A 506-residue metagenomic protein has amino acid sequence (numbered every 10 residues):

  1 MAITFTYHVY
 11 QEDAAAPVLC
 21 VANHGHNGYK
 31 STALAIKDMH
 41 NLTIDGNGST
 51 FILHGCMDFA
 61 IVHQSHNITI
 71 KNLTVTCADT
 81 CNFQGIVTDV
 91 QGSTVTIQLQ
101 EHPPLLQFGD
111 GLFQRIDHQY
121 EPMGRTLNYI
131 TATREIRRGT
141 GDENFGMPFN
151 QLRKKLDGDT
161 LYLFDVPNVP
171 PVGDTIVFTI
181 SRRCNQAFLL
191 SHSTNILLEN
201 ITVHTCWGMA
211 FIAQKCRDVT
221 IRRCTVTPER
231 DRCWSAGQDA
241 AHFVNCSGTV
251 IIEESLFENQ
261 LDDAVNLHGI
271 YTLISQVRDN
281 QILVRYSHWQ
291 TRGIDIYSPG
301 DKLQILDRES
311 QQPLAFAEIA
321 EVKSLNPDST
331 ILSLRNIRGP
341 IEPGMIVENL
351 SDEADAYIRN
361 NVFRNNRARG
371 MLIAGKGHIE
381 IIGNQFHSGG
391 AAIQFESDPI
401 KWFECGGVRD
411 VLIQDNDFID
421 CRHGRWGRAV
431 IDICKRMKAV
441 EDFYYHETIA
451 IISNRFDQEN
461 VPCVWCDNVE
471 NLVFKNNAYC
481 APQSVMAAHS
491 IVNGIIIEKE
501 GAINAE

Functional and structural regions predicted by a protein language model:
T6-T43, I52-K71, D79-S93, R182-S193 (+9 more regions): Extracellular beta-strand-rich solenoid/capping regions of secreted or surface-exposed proteins that bind or remodel
L34-K37, L42, S49, N67-I68 (+22 more regions): Solenoid scaffold repeats with emphasis on beta-solenoid/beta-helix
L53, C77-D79, Q100-K155, R292-P327: Ser/Thr/Gly-rich low-complexity blocks that favor extended beta-strand/coil architectures
L53-F59, D79-F83, N185-A187, W207-A213 (+8 more regions): Short glycine/acidic-rich loop motifs that flank beta-strands on beta-rich extracellular proteins
A78, C216-V250, R278-T291, G383-H423 (+1 more regions): Long amphipathic alpha-helical scaffold regions
I136-C184, A315-F316, K323-A356, R364-N365: Small/polar beta-strand repeat architecture
N144-W234, H242-F243, G248-L256, L261 (+1 more regions): Alpha-solenoid helical-repeat scaffolds
